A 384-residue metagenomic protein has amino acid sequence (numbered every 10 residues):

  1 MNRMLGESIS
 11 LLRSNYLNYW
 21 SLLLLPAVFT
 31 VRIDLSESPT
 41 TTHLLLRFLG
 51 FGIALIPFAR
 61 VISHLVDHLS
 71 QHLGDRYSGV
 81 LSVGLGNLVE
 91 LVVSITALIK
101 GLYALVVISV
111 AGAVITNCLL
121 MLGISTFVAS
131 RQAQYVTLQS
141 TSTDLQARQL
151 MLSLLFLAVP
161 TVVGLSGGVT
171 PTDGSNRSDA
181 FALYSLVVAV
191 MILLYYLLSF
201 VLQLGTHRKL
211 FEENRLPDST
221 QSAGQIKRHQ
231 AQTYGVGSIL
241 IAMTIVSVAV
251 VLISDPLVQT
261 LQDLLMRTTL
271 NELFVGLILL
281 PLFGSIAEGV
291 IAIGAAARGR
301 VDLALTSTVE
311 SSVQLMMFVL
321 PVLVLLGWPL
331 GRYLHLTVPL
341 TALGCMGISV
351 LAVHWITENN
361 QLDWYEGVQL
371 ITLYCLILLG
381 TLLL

Functional and structural regions predicted by a protein language model:
M1-R60, H64, C118-T260, V338-L384: Alpha-helical transmembrane bundles of multi-pass secondary active transporters
R32-T42, T96-I108, A180-F181, T269 (+2 more regions): Helix-coil boundary and interhelical linker segments in multi-pass alpha-helical membrane proteins
H64-Q71, D75, D263-R267: Short amphipathic alpha-helical coupling elements at transmembrane boundaries
D67-H72, H207, A296-R300, W364: Juxtamembrane membrane-water interface segments of multi-pass membrane proteins, especially cytoplasmic-side
L69, I115, Y196, L265 (+2 more regions): Residue-level signature of catalytic and energy-coupling elements of molecular machines, predominantly ATP/GTP-dependent
L73-V83, A104-A111, Y135-A147, L186 (+4 more regions): The feature identifies polytopic integral membrane transport proteins across all domains of life
S78-A129, V275-R332: Helix-loop-helix junctions within the multi-pass membrane cores of secondary transporters/permeases
I245-A287, I291-G294: Long, well-ordered mid-to-C-terminal structural blocks that present hydrophobic/aromatic surfaces
